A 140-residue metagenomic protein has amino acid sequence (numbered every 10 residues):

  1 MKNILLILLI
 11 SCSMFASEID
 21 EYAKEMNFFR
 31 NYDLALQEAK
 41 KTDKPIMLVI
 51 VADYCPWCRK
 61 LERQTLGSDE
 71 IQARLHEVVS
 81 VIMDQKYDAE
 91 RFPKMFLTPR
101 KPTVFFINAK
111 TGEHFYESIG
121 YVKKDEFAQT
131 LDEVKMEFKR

Functional and structural regions predicted by a protein language model:
N3-S13: Sec-dependent N-terminal signal peptides
S17-T42, E133-R140: N-terminal leader/targeting and pre-domain segments
M26-R30, V51, S68-A89: Thiol-based oxidoreductase modules, predominantly thioredoxin-like and allied folds used for disulfide exchange
K40-K41, Q72-L75, F96-R100: Extracellular/periplasmic catalytic domains that process cell-envelope and extracellular macromolecules
D43-I46, V51-Y54, R100: Short pre-active-site segment immediately N-terminal to redox-active cysteine/selenocysteine motifs in thiol-based
I50-Q64: Conserved redox-active cysteine motifs that mediate thiol-disulfide chemistry, especially di-cysteine Cys-X(1-2)-Cys
M83-D84, K94-T98: Electron-transfer interface patches adjacent to heme c in soluble/periplasmic c-type cytochromes and di-/multiheme
P99-R140: Non-catalytic, surface beta->alpha helical segment in thiol-disulfide oxidoreductase systems
